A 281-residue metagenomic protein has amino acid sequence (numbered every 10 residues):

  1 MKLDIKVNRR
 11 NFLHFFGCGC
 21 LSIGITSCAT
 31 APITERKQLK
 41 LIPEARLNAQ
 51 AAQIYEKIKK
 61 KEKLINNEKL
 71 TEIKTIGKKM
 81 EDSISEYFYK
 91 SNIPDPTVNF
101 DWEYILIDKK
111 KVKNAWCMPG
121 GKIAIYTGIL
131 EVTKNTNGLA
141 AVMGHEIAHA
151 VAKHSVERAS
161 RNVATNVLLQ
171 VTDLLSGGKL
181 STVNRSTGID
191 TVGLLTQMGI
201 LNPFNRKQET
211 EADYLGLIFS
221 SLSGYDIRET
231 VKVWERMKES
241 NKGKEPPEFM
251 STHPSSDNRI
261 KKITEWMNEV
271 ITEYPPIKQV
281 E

Functional and structural regions predicted by a protein language model:
K2-E281: A Zn2+-metalloprotease active-site environment signal
